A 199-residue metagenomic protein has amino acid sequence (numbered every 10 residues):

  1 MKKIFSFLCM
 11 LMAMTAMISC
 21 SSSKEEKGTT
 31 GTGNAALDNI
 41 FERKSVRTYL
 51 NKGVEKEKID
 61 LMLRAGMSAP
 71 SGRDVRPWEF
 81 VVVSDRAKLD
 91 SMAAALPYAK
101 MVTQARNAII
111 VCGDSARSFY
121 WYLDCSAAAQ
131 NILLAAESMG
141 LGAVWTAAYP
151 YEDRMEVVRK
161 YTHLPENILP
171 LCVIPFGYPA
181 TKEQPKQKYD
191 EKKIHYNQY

Functional and structural regions predicted by a protein language model:
I4-C9, I18-Y199: Acidic, surface-exposed loops and disordered segments
